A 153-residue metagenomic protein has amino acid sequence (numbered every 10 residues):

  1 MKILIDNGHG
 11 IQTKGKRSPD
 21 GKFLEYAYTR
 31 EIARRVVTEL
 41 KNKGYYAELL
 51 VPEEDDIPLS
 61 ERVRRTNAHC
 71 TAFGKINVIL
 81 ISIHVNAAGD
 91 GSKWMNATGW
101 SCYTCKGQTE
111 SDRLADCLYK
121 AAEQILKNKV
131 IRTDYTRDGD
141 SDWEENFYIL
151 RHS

Functional and structural regions predicted by a protein language model:
M1-I3: Extreme N-terminal starter segment of soluble prokaryotic enzymes
D6-T13: Short acidic/polar micro-motifs centered on Gly/Asp/Asn
G15-E31: Glycine- and acidic-residue-enriched helix-capping/strand-helix junction motifs
A27-S153: Active-site-proximal helix/loop segments of hydrolytic enzymes
